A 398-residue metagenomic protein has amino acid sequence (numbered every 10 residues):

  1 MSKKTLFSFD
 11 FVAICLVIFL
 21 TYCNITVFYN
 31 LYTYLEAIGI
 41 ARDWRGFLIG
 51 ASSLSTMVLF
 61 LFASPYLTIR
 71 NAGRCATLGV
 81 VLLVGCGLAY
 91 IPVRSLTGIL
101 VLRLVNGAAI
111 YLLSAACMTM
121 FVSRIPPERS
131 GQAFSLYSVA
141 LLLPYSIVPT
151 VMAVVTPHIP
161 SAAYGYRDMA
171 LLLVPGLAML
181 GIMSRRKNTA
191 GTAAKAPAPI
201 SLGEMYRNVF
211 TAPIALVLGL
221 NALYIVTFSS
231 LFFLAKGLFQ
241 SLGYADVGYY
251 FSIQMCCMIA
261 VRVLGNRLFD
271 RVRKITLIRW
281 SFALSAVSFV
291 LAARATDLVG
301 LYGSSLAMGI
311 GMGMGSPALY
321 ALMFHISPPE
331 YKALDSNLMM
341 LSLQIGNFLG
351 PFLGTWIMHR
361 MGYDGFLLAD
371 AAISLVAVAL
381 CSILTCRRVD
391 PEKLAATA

Functional and structural regions predicted by a protein language model:
M1-F7, K187-G219: Juxtamembrane intracellular "pre-TM" segments in multi-pass secondary transporters
K4-S53, L216-L220, I225-L238: Helix-loop boundary and gating motifs at the non-cytosolic
L59-N71, V261-K274, M358: Helix-to-loop junctions at the C-terminal end of transmembrane segments in multipass secondary transporters
R74-L88, T276-V290: Structural signature of the two symmetry-related core transmembrane helices
T97-V105, V299-A307: Paired small-residue
L104-A140: Cytoplasmic helix-loop-helix junction between adjacent transmembrane helices in 12-TM secondary transporters
F134-T150, S342-G350: Glycine-rich segments within core transmembrane alpha-helices of 12-TM secondary carriers
G165-I182, L367-I383: Symmetry-related core transmembrane helices of the 12-TM Major Facilitator Superfamily/SLC fold
